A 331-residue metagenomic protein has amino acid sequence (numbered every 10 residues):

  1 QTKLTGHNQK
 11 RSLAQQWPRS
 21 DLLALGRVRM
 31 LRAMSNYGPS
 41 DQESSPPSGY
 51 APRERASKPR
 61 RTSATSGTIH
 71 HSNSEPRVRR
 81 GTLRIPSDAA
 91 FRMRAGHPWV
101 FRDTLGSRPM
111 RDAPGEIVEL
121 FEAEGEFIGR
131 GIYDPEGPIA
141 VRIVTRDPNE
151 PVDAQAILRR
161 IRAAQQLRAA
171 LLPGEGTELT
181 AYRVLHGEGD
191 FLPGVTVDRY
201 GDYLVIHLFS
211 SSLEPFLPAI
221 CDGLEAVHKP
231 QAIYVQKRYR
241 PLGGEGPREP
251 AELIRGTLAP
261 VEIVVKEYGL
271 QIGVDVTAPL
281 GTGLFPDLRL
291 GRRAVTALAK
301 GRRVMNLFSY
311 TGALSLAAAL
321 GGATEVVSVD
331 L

Functional and structural regions predicted by a protein language model:
Q1, Q9-K10, R29, Q42: Charged/polar low-complexity intrinsically disordered segments
L4, L13, L22-L25, L31: Leucine-biased recognition of intrinsically disordered, low-complexity hydrophobic segments
L4-T5, K10-R11, R53: Short, low-complexity, intrinsically disordered N-terminal modules that encode targeting/processing signals
L31-G201: Non-catalytic accessory regions of SAM-dependent methyltransferases
L185-D198, E214-F285, R293: Non-catalytic substrate-recognition/targeting regions of SAM-dependent transferases
D202, I272, G291, F308: Conserved hydrophobic/aromatic pocket- or pore-lining residues that grip, position, or stack substrates in active sites
A294-L331: Conserved SAM/SAH cofactor-binding pocket of Class I
